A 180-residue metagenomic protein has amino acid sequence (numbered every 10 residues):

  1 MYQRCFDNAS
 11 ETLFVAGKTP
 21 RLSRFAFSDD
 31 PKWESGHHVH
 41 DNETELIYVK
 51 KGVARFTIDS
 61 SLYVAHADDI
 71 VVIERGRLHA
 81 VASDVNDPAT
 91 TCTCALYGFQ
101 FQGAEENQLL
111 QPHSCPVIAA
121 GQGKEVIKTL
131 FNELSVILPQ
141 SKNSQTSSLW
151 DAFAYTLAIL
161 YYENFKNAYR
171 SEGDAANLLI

Functional and structural regions predicted by a protein language model:
M1-A26, E74-K142, A154-A168: A hydrophobic/aromatic-rich effector-binding and dimerization subdomain of bacterial HTH-type transcriptional regulators
M1-Y63, V85: Generic protein-terminus/edge-of-domain signal
E43, A67, P88-T90, S147: A structure-centric signal for secondary-structure junctions around beta-strands
Y48, F56, V71, C94-L96: Preference for bulky hydrophobic residues occupying beta-strand positions in well-ordered beta-sheet regions
S60-R75: Short acidic-glycine-tyrosine-enriched beta hairpin
K124-K128, W150-D151, R170-I180: A short, Lys/Arg-enriched amphipathic alpha-helix from helix-turn-helix/homeodomain DNA-binding modules
S144-A152: Short, solvent-exposed positions on alpha-helices
